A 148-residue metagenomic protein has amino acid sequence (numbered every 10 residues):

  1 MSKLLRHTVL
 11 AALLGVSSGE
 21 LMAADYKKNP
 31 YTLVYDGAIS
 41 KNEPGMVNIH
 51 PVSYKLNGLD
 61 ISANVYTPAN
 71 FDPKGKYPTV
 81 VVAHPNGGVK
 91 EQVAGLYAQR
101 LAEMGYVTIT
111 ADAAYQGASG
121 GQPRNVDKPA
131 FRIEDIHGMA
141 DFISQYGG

Functional and structural regions predicted by a protein language model:
M1-T8: Bacterial N-terminal signal peptides that target proteins for export
V9-L14, S18: Hydrophobic helical h-region of N-terminal Sec-dependent signal peptides in bacterial secretory/periplasmic proteins
L21-A23: Boundary at the C-terminal end of the N-terminal hydrophobic targeting segment
K28-G75: N-terminal cap/lid segment of alpha/beta-hydrolase-fold proteins
K74-P85: Short beta-strand element of the alpha/beta-hydrolase
G87-Q99, A113: The serine-hydrolase catalytic nucleophile loop
R100-G120: Conserved alpha/beta-hydrolase
V126-G147: Alpha/beta-hydrolase active-site loop
